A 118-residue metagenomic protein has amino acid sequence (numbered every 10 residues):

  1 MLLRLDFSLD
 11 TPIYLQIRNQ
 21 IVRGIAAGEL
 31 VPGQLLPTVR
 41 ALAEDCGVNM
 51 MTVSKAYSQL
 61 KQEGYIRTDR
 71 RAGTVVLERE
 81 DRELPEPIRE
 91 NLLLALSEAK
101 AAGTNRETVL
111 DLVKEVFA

Functional and structural regions predicted by a protein language model:
M1-L35, A41, E86-A118: Extreme N-terminal segment that seeds HTH/winged-HTH DNA-binding domains in transcriptional regulators
Y14, A72-I88: Short, cationic-aromatic polyanion-contact patches
R23, D45, L60, V75-V76 (+1 more regions): Intrinsically disordered, low-complexity segments enriched in polar/charged small residues
E29-Q34, K61-R71, V76-E78: Beta-hairpin "wing" of winged helix-turn-helix
L35-L36, S54, R71, E80 (+1 more regions): Short loop/turn and capping residues at structural boundaries
L36-R67: N-terminal helix-turn-helix
A43-E44, R79-E80, A118: Short Asp/Glu-rich motifs
